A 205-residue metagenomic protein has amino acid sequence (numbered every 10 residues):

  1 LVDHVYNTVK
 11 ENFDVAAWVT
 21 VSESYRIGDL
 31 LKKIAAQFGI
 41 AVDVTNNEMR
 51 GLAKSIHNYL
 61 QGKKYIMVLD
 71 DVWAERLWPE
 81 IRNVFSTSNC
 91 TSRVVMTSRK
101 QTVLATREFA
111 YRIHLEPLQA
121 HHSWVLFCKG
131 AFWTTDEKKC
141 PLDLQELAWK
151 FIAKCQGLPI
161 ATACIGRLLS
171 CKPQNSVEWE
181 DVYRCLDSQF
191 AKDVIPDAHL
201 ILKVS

Functional and structural regions predicted by a protein language model:
L1-S55: Post-nucleotide-binding-loop coupling segment downstream of the phosphate-binding loop, primarily in RecA-like P-loop
H4-N12, R50-L118: A conserved switch/coupling segment of P-loop NTPase cores
W18, W73, W78, W124 (+1 more regions): Tryptophan-centered motif/residue detector
T20-E23, D71, P117, C155: Short loop or secondary-structure boundary microenvironments that flank and position key functional residues
S24-G28, E75, H121, P159: Loop/helix-junction capping segments adjacent to catalytic residues or to phosphate/diphosphate-binding pockets
I34-N46, C90-S92, K100-S205: Non-catalytic, charged helical/coil tracts that couple and regulate nucleotide-powered enzyme cores
